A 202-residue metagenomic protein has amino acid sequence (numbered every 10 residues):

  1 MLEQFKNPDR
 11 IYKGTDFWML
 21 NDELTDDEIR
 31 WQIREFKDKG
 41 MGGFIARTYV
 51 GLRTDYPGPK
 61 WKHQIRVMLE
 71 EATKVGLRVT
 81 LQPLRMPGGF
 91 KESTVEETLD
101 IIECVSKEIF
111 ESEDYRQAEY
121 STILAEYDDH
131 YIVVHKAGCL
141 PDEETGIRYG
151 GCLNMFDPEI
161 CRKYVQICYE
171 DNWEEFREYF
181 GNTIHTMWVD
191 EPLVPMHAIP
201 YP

Functional and structural regions predicted by a protein language model:
M1-Y12, D27: N-terminal carbohydrate-binding accessory modules
K6-P8, I33-G40: Acidic (Asp/Glu)-rich catalytic clusters
D9-K13, E23, G40-G51: Conserved, charged catalytic cores of large soluble enzymes
R10-Y12, G40-G42, T73-V79, G181-H185: Short, well-ordered coil/turn segments that N-cap beta-strands
W18, F36, A72, M187: Conserved, mostly hydrophobic/aromatic
E23-F36, V165, Y169-F176: Short, acidic/polar
R47-Q166, R177: Acidic/aromatic-lined carbohydrate-recognition and catalytic surfaces of CAZymes acting on diverse glycans
H185-P202: Carboxylate/His-rich catalytic cores and anion/metal-binding grooves
